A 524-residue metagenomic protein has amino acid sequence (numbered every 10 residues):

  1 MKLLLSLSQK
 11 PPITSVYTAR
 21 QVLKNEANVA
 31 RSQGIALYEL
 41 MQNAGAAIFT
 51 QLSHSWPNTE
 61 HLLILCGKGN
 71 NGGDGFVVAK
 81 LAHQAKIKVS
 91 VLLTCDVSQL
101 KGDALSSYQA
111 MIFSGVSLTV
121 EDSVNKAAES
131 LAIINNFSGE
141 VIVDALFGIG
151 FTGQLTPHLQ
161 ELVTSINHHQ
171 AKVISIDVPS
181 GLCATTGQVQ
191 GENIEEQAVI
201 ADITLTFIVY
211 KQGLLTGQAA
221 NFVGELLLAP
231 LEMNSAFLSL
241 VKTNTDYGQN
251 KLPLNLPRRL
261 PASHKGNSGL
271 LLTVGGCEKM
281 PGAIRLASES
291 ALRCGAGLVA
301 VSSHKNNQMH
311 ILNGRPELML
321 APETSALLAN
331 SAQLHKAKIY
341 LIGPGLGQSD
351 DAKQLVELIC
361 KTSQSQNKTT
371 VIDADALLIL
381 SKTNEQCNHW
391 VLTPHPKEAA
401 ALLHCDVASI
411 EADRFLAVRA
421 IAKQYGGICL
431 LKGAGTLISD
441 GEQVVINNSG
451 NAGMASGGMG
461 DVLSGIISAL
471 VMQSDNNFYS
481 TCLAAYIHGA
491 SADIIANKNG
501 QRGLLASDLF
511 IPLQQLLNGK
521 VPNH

Functional and structural regions predicted by a protein language model:
K2-T94, K101, L105, I203 (+4 more regions): Small-residue (G/A/S/T)-rich helix-start motifs and N-terminal tracts that mark the onset
L3-P11, I112, D122-G139, T186-V199 (+2 more regions): Intrinsically disordered, low-complexity coil segments
E26, D144, S175-D177, V371-A374: Conserved acidic functional residues
K80-N167, M309-P322, A329-A332, K336: N-terminal small/polar loop signature for handling phosphorylated ligands or for N-terminal nucleophile
V97, G148-G153, V189, C277-M280 (+1 more regions): Short strand->helix junction
Y108-S114, E196-A198, Q218-N221, I421: Short, conserved catalytic or adaptor-binding loops enriched in Gly and charged residues
V116-A127, T156, G181-G187, L252-P257 (+2 more regions): Short gly/ser/thr-rich secondary-structure transition/capping motifs
G139-V141, L146-K242: Internal gly/pro-rich beta-alpha loop/helix module that stabilizes soluble enzyme cofactors or their anionic handles
